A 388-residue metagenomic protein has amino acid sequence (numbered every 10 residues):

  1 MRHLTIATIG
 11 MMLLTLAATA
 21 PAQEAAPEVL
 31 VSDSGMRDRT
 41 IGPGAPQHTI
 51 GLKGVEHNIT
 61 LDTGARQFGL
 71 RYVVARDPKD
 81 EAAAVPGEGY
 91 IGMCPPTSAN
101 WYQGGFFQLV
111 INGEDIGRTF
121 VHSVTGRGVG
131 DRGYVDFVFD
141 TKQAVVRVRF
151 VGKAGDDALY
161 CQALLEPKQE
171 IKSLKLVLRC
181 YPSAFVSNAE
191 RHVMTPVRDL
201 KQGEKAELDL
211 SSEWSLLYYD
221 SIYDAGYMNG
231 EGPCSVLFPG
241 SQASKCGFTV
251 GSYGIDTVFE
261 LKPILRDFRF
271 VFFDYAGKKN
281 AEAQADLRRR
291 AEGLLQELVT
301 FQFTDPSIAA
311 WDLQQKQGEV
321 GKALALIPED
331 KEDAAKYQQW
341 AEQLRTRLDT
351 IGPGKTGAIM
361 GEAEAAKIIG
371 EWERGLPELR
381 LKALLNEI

Functional and structural regions predicted by a protein language model:
M1-L4: Positively charged n-region of N-terminal signal peptides that target proteins for export
A7-L16: Bacterial N-terminal signal peptides
Q23-Q103: Beta-strand-rich N-terminal accessory domains
P27-P46, L52-K53, L200, L208-E329 (+2 more regions): Beta-strand-rich recognition/accessory modules
K53-H57, D62, Q103-L176, F185-S187: Extended, loop-rich substrate-binding clefts of extracytoplasmic carbohydrate-active enzymes
R66-L70, P78-A82, P96-Q103, T141-V148 (+5 more regions): Short, surface-exposed beta-strand/loop "edge" segments at domain boundaries and coil↔beta transitions
V145-V236: Short helix-loop boundary/capping segments
T356-I388: C-terminal amphipathic alpha-helix
